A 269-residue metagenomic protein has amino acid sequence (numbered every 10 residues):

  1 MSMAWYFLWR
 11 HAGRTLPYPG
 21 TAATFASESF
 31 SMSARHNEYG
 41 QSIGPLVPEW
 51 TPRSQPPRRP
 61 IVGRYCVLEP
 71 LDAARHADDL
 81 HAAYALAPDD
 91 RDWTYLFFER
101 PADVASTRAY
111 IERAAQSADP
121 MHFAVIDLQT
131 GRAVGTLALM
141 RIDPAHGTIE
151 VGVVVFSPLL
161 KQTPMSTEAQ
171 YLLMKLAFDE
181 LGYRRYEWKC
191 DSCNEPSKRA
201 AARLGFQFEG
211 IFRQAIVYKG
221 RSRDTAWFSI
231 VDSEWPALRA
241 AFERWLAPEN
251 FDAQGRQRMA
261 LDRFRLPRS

Functional and structural regions predicted by a protein language model:
F25, F30-T163, L176, E180 (+3 more regions): GNAT-family acyltransferases
S166: Glycine-rich acyl-CoA binding loop
D179-K189: Conserved GNAT acetyl-CoA-binding A-motif
W188-K198: Conserved beta-strand-loop-alpha-helix junction that forms the acyl-donor binding cleft
A200-A201, F228: Conserved active-site tyrosine of GNAT-family acetyltransferases
Q207-R221: Conserved catalytic-core motifs of GNAT/GCN5-like acyltransferases
